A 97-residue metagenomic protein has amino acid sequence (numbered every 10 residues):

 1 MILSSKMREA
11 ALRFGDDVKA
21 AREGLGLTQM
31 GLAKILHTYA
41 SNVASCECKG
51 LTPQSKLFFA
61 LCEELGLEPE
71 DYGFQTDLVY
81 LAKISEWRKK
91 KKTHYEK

Functional and structural regions predicted by a protein language model:
M1-G24: A short, Lys/Arg-rich alpha-helix, primarily the initiator
L3, E63, D71-K97: Short, charged recognition helix plus adjacent turn of helix-turn-helix-like nucleic-acid-binding domains
D16-I35, A60, S85-E96: Short basic helix-loop element that most often maps to the first helix and adjoining turn of HTH DNA-binding modules
V18, L32-A33, V43-C46, Y72: Conserved hydrophobic/aromatic packing and binding residues within compact polymer-binding modules
L36-P53: Recognition helix of helix-turn-helix/homeodomain-like DNA-binding domains that insert into the DNA major groove
S41, T52, L65, L81-K83: Short Asp/Glu-rich motifs
K49-E63: Short, basic-rich loop-to-helix N-cap that marks the start of a DNA-contacting helix
